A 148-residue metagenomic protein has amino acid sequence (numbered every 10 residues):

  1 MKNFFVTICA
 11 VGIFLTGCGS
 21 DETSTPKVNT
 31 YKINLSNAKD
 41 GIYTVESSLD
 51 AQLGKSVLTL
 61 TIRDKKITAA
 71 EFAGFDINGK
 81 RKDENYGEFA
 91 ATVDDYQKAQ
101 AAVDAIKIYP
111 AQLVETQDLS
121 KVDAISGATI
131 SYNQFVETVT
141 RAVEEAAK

Functional and structural regions predicted by a protein language model:
K2-I8: Sec-dependent signal peptide recognition, specifically the positively charged N-region followed immediately by
F14-G17: C-terminal motif of bacterial Sec signal peptides marking the signal peptidase cleavage site
G19-D21: Bacterial signal peptide processing site
T25-P26: Membrane engagement elements in two modes
K32-D40, E46-V57, T61-K148: Active-site- and interface-proximal helix/loop "cap" or "latch" segments in soluble metabolic and energy-transducing
